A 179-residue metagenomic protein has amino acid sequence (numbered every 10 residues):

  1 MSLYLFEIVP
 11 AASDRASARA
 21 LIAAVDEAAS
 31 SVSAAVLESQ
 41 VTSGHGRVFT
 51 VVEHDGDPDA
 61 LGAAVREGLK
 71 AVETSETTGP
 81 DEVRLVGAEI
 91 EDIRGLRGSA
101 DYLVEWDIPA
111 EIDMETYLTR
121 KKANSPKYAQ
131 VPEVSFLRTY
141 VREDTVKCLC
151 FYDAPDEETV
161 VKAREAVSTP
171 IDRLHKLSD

Functional and structural regions predicted by a protein language model:
M1-Q130, A163-E165: Short S/T/G/P-rich N-terminal loop/turn motif that feeds into the first structured element of a domain
Q40-H45, T139-T145: A short beta-turn/loop motif at secondary-structure boundaries
F49, K147-L149: General beta-strand recognition
H54, F151-A154: Conserved residues at beta->alpha junctions
Q130-V131, F136-L137: Long compositionally biased, domain-poor regions of proteins
R138-V141, C150-Y152, A163: A structural feature that tracks compact, well-ordered secondary-structure segments with a strong bias toward
D153-L177: Short, compact, well-ordered microdomains
